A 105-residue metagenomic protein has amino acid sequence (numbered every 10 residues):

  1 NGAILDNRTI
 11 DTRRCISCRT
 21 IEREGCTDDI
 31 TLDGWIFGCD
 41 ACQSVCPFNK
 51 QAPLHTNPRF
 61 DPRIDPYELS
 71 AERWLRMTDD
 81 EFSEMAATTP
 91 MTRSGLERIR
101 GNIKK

Functional and structural regions predicted by a protein language model:
N1-S17, W35-F37, A41-F60: Iron-sulfur cluster-binding cysteine motifs and their immediate structural context in ferredoxin-like electron-transfer
R13-R14, P58, E72, D80 (+1 more regions): Flexible, active-site-adjacent loop/turn segments at secondary-structure boundaries
T20: Flexible, glycine/small-residue-enriched loop-and-beta-strand segment within the central core of proteins
R23-E24, P62: Intrinsic, short, N-terminal disordered tails of RNA polymerase sigma-factor systems
G25-L32: Short linker/helix segments within small regulatory modules
T27, S70, M77-D79: Residues that cap or delimit alpha-helices
P53, F60-E72: Accessory, usually C-terminal, subdomains that scaffold auxiliary metal cofactors
P66, M77, S83-A87, T92-K105: Long, compositionally biased charged/polar accessory segments in the mid-to-C-terminal portions of proteins
